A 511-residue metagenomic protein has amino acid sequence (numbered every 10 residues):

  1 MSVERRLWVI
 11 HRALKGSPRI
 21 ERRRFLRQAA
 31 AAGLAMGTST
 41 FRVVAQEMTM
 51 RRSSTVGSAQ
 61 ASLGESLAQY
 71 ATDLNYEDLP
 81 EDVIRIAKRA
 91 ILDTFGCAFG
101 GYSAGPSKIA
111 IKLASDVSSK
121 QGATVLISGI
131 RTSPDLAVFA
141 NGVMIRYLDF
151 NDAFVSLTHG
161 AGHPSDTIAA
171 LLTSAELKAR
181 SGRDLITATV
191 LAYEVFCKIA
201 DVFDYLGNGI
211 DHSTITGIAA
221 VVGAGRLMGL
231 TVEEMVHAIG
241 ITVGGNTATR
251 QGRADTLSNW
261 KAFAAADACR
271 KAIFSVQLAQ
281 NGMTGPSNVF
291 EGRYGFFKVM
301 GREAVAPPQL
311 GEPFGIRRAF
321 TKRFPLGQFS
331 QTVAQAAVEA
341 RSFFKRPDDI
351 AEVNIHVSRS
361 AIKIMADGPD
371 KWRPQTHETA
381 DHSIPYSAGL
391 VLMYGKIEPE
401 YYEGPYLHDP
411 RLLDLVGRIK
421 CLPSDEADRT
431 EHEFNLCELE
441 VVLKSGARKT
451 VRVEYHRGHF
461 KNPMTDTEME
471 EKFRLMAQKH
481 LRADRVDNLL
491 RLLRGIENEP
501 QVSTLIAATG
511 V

Functional and structural regions predicted by a protein language model:
S2-A161, L257-R270, Q277-V511: Terminal-appendage/accessory-domain detector
E65, Q69, A169, V190 (+5 more regions): Generic structural signal for well-ordered, non-membrane alpha-helices
G101, L171-K178, V221-M228, S275-A279 (+2 more regions): Well-ordered alpha-helical scaffold segments within catalytic/enzyme domains
N151-E194: Hydrophobic alpha-helical hairpins/lids featuring a short glycine-rich hinge
P164-L172, T216-G223, C269-F274, S330-A334 (+1 more regions): Well-ordered alpha-helical segments within folded domains of soluble proteins
A179, R183-A268: Glycine-rich, mobile lid/loop segments that gate access to catalytic sites or pores
